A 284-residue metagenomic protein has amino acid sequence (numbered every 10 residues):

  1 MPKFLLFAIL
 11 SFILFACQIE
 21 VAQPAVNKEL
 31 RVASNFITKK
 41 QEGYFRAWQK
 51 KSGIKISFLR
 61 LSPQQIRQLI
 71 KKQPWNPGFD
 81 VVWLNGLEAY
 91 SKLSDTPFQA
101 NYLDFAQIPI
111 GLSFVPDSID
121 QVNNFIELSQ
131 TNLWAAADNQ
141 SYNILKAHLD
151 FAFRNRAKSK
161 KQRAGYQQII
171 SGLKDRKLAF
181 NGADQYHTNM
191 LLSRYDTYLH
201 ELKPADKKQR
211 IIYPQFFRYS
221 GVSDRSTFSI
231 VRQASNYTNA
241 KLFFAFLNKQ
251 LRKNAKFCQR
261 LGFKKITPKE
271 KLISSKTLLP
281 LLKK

Functional and structural regions predicted by a protein language model:
L6-A16: Bacterial N-terminal signal peptides
C17-K92: Early extracytoplasmic/lumenal segment of secretory-pathway proteins
T38-K39, D138-Y166: Bilobed "Venus flytrap"/periplasmic-binding protein-like clamshell domains and structurally analogous long
D95-I144, H148-F151: A conserved helix-loop-strand patch within extracytoplasmic ligand-binding domains of the periplasmic binding
A106-P109, Y166-G172, A205-A234, K265: Periplasmic-binding protein-like
G111-S118, S223-N239, F246, F257-C258: A bilobed periplasmic-binding-protein/Venus flytrap-type ligand-binding module shared by bacterial periplasmic
A152-F217: Ligand-binding pocket segment of bilobal, Venus flytrap-like solute-binding proteins
S235-A240, A245-K284: Extracellular/periplasmic juxtamembrane helices and adjacent flexible linkers that interface with membrane partners
